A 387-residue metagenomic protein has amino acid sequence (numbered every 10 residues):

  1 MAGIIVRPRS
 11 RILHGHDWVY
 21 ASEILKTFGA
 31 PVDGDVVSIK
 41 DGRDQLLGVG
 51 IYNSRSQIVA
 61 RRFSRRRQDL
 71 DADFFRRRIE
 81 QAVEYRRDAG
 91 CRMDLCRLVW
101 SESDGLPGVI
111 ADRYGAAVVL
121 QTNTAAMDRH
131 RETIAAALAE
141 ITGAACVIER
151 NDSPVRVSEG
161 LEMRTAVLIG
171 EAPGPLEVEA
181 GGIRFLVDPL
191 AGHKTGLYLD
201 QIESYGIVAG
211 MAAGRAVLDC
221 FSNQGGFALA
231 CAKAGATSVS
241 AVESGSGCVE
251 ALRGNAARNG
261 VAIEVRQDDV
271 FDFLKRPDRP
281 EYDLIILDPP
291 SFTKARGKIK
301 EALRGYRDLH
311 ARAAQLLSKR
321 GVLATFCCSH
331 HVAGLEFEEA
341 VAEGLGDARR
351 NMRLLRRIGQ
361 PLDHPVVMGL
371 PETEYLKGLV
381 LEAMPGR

Functional and structural regions predicted by a protein language model:
M1-G115: Non-catalytic accessory regions of SAM-dependent methyltransferases
V99-D112, D128-L197, G206: Non-catalytic substrate-recognition/targeting regions of SAM-dependent transferases
G214-N223: Conserved class I S-adenosyl-L-methionine
Q224-A236: Conserved SAM-binding loop of SAM-dependent methyltransferases across substrates and taxa, primarily the Class I
S238-E243: Conserved SAM-binding motif I beta-strand of class I
G245-I286: S-adenosyl-L-methionine
C248, D283-R312: Mobile active-site "lid"/loop adjacent to the S-adenosyl-L-methionine
E281, V322-R387: C-terminal catalytic and target-recognition region of SAM-dependent MTase-like enzymes, primarily methyltransferases
